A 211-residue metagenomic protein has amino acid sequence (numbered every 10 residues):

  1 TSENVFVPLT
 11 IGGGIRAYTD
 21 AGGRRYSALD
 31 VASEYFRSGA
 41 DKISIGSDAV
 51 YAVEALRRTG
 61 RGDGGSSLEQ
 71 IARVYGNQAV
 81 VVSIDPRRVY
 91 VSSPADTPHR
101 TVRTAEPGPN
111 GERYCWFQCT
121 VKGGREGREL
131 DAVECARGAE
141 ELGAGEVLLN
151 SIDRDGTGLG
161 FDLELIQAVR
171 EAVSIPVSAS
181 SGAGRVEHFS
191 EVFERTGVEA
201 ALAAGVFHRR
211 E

Functional and structural regions predicted by a protein language model:
T1-T10, G60-P86, L130, G158-R185: Alpha-helix-loop-beta-strand connector modules within alpha/beta enzyme cores
F6-G12, K42-S44, A79-S83, W116-Q118 (+3 more regions): Structural preference for beta-strand elements that scaffold enzyme active sites
P8-G39, Y90-S93, E164-A201: Catalytic cores of alpha/beta
G13, S47, I84-P86, S151-I152 (+2 more regions): Short secondary-structure boundary segments
R16-G22, V50-A52, R88-V91, R125-E126 (+2 more regions): Short, small-residue-enriched loops and turns at beta-alpha junctions that line or gate enzyme active sites
A28-G145: Conserved anion-binding
V53-R61, L68-I71, S190-E211: C-terminal helical cap(s) of enzyme catalytic domains, especially alpha/beta-barrels
V121-G123, I152-R154, P176: Short, contiguous strand/loop micro-motifs
